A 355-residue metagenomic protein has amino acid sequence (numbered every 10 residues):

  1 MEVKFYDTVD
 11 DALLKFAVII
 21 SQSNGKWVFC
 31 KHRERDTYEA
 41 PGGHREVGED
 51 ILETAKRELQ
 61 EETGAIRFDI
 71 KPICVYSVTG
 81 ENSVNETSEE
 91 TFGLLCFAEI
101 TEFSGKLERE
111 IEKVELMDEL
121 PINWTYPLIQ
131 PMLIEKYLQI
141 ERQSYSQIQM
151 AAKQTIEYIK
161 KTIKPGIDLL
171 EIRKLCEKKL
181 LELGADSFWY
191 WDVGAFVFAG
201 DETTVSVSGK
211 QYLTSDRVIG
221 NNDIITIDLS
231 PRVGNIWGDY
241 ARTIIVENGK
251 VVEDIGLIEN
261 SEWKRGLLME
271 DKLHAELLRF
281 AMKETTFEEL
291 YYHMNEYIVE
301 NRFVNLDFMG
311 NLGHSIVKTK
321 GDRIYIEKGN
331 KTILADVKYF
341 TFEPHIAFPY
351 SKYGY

Functional and structural regions predicted by a protein language model:
M1-V18: Acidic, metal-coordinating catalytic segment for phosphate/diphosphate chemistry, firing primarily on the Nudix
D11-L13, E86-F92, I219: A generic structural micro-feature
F16-V18, W27, V193-A195: Short glycine-rich loop/turn motifs
S21, L95-E99, I245: Short, well-ordered beta-strand micro-motif
Q22-E61: Conserved Nudix-box catalytic region and its N-terminal flanking loop in Nudix hydrolases and closely related
W27-V28, E102-L107, V251-V252: Short helix-loop capping/hinge motifs at secondary-structure junctions, enriched in acidic/polar residues
E46-D69, Y76-L133: Unchanged
Q139-Y355: Active-site neighborhoods and metal-handling regions in enzymes and metal-associated proteins
